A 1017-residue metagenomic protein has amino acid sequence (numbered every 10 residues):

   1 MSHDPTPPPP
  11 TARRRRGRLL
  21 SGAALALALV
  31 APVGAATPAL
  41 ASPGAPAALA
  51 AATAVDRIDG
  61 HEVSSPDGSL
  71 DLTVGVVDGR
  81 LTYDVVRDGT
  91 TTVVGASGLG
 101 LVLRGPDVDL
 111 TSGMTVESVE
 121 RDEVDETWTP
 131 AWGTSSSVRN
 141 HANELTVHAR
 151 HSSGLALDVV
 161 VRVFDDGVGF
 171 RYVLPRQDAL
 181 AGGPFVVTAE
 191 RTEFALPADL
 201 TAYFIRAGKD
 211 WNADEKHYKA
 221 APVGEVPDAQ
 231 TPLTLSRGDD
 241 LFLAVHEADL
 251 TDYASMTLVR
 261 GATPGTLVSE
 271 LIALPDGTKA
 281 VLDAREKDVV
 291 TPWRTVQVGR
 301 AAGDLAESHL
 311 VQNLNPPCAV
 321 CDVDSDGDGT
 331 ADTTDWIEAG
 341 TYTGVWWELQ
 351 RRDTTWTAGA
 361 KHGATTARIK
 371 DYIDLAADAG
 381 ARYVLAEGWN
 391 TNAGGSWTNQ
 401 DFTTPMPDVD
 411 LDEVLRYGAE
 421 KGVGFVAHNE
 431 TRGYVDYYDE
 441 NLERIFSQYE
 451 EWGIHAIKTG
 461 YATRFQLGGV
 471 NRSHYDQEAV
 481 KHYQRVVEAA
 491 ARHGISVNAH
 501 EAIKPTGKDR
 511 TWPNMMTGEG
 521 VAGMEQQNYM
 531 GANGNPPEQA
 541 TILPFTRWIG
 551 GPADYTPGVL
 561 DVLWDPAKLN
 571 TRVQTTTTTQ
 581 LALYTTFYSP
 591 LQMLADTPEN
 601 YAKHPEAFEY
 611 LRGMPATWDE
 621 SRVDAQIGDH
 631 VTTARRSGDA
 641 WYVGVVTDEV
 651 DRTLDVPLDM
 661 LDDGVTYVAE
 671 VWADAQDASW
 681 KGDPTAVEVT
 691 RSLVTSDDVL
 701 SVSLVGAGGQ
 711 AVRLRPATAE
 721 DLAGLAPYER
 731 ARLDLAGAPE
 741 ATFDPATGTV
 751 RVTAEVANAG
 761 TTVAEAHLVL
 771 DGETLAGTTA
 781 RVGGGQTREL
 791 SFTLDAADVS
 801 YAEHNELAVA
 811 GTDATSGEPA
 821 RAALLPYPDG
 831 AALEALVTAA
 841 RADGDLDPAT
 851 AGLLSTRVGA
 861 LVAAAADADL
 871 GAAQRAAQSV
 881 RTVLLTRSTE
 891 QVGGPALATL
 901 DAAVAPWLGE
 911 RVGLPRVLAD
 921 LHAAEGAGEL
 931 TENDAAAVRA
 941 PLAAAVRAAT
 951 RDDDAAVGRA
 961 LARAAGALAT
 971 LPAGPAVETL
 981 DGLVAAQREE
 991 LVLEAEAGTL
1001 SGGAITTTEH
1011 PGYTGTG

Functional and structural regions predicted by a protein language model:
S2-G44: Secretory targeting and sorting signals
A52-D326, A686: N-terminal accessory beta-strand-rich subdomains and adjacent acidic, glycine-rich linkers that precede catalytic cores
V147, D596-Y642, V646, D677-T685 (+1 more regions): Glycan-recognition and catalytic regions of carbohydrate-active enzymes
E286-A379, Y383: An acidic-aromatic substrate-binding cleft motif
E387-A567, T571-R572, T576: Aromatic- and carboxylate-enriched substrate-binding clefts and catalytic-loop regions of carbohydrate-active enzymes
I627-D663, Y667, Q710-R713: Carbohydrate-binding surface patches
R691-P727: C-terminal beta-strand-rich structural cap/linker in extracellular carbohydrate-active enzymes
L733-P739, V769-D771, L775, G784-A814 (+8 more regions): Extracytoplasmic
